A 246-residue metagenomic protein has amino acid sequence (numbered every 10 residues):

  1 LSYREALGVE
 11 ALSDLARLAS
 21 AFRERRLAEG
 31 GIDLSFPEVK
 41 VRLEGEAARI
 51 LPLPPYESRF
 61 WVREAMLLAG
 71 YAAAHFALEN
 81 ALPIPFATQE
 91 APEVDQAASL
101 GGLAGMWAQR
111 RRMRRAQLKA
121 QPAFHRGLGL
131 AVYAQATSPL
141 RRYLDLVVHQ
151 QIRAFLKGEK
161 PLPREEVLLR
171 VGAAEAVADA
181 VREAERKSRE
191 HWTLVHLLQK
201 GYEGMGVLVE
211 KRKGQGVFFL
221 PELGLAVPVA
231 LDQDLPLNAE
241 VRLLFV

Functional and structural regions predicted by a protein language model:
L1-V246: Electropositive polyanion-binding surfaces
